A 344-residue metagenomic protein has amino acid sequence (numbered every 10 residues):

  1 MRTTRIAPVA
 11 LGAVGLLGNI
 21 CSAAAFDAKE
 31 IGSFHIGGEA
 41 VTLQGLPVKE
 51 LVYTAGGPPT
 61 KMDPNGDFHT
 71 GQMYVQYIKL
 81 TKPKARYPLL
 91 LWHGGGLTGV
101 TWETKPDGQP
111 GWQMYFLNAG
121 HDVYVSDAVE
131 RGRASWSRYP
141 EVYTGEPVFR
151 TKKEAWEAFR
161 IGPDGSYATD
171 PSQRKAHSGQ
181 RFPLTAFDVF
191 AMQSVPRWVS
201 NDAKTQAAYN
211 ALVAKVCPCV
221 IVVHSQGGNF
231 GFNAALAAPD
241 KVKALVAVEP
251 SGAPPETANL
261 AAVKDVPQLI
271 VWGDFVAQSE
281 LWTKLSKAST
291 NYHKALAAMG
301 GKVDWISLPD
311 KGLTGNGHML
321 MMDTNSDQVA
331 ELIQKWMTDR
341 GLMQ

Functional and structural regions predicted by a protein language model:
A24-K84: N-terminal cap/lid segment of alpha/beta-hydrolase-fold proteins
R86-G94: Short beta-strand element of the alpha/beta-hydrolase
G95-Q113, A119, Y124, R133 (+2 more regions): Short substrate-entry loop that stabilizes the transition state in hydrolases
D202-V220: Conserved acidic catalytic loop of the alpha/beta-hydrolase fold
I221-V222, L245: Conserved alpha/beta-hydrolase fold motif
V222-G231: Gly/Ala-rich beta-loop-alpha elbow adjacent to hydrolase catalytic centers
A247-L308: The feature captures the conserved acid-bearing segment of alpha/beta-hydrolase catalytic domains
M319-Q344: Catalytic active-site module of serine/aspartate enzymes centered on a nucleophile-bearing elbow/loop
